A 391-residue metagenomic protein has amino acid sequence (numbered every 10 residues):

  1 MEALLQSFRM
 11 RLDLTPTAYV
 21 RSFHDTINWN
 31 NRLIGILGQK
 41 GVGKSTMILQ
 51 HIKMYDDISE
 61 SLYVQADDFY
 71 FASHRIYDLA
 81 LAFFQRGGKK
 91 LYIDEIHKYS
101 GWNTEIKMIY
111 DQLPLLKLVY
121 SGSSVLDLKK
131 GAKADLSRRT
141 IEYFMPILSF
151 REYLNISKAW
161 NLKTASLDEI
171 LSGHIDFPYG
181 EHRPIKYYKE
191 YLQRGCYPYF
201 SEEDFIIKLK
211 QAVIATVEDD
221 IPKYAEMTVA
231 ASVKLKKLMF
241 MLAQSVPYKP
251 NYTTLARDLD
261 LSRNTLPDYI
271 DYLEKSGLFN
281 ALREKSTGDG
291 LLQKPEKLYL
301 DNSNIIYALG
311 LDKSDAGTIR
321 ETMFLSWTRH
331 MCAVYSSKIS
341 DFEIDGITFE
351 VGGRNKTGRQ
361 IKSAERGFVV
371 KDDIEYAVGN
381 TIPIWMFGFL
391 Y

Functional and structural regions predicted by a protein language model:
M1-T17, I27, K53-M54, A66 (+2 more regions): A cross-kingdom feature that marks ATP-driven nucleic-acid transaction machinery
E2-S7, R151, K158-S303, Y307: Interdomain hinge/linker elements that couple catalytic modules in large macromolecular machines
I36: Hydrophobic anchor at the beta1->P-loop junction of P-loop NTPases
K44-S45: Conserved lysine of the Walker
I58-K90: Short glycine-rich substrate-engagement loop in P-loop NTPases that contacts/grips substrate
K117-S123, F144: Structural recognition of the conserved hydrophobic beta-strand(s) that form the central parallel beta-sheet of P-loop
L126-I141, S157-K158: Short regulatory helix/loop adjacent to the ATP-binding pocket of P-loop NTPases
